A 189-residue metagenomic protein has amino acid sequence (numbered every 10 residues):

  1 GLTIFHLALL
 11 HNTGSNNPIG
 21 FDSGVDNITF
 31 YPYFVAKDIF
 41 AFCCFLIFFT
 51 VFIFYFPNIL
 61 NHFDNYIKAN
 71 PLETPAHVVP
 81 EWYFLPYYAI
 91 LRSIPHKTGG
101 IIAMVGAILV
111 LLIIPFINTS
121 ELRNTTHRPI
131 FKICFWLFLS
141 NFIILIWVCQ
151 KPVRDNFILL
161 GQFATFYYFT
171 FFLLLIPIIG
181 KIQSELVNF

Functional and structural regions predicted by a protein language model:
G1-F189: Membrane-embedded and interfacial regions of multi-pass energy-transducing membrane proteins
